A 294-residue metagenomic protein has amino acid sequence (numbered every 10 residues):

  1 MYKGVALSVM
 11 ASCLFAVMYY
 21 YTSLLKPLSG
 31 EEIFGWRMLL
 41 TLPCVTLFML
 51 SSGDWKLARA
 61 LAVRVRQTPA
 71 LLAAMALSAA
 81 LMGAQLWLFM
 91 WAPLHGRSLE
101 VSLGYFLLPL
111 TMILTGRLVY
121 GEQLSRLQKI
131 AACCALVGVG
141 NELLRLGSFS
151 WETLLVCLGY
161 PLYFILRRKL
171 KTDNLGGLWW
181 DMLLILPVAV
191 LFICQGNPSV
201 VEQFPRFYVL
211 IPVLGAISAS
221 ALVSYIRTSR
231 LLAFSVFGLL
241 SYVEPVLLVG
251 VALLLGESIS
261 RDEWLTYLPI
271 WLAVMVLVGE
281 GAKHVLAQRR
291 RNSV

Functional and structural regions predicted by a protein language model:
M1-C13, P43-L77, R126, L178 (+3 more regions): Membrane-interface interhelical linkers
M1-F34, V137-K169, V251, N292-V294: Glycine-/small-residue-enriched transmembrane alpha-helix faces in small-molecule transporters and effluxers
M1-G4, E31, G35, Q67-A70 (+3 more regions): Juxtamembrane helix-entry segments on the extracytoplasmic side of multipass membrane proteins
V9-V17, Y21, A76-P93, L155-L166 (+2 more regions): Hydrophobic alpha-helical transmembrane segments of multi-pass membrane transport proteins, especially secondary
L25, I33, R37, A92-P93 (+6 more regions): Hydrophobic/aromatic residues within transmembrane alpha-helices of multi-pass small-molecule transporters
S102-L107, D173-L184, A219-L253: Helix-helix packing/entry segments at the starts of transmembrane helices
L107-L127, V246-L265: C-terminal transmembrane-helix exit sites in multi-pass transporters
L146, Y242-V294: C-terminal-most transmembrane helix of multi-pass membrane proteins
